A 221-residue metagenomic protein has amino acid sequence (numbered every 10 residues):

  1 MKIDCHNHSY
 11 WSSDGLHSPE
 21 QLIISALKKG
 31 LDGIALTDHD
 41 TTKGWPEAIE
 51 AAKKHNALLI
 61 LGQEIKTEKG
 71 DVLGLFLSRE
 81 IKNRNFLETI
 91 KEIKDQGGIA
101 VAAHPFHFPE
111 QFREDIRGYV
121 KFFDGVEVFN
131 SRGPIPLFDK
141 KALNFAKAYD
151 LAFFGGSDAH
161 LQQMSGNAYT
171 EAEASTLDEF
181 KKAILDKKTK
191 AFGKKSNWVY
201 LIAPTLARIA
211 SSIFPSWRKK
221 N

Functional and structural regions predicted by a protein language model:
M1-S13, H17-I24, K43-I49, K53-L61 (+3 more regions): Charged catalytic cores and adjacent phosphate/nucleic-acid-binding surfaces used for phosphate/nucleic-acid chemistry
K2, I93-P105: Short beta-strand/loop segments at the ligand-binding rim of alpha/beta enzyme cores
I23-T41, I99-V101: Divalent metal-dependent hydrolysis catalytic cores, especially in the metallo-beta-lactamase
N85-F86, A103: Ordered, amphipathic secondary-structure segments that act as subunit-interaction surfaces in large macromolecular
